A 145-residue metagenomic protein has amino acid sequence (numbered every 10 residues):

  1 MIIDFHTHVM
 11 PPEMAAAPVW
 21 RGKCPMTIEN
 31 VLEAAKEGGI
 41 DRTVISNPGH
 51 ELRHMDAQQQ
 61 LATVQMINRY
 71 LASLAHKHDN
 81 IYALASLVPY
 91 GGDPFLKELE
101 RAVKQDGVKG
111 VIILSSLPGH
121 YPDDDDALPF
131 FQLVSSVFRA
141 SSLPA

Functional and structural regions predicted by a protein language model:
M1-A145: Helix-coil boundary/capping segments in enzymes
